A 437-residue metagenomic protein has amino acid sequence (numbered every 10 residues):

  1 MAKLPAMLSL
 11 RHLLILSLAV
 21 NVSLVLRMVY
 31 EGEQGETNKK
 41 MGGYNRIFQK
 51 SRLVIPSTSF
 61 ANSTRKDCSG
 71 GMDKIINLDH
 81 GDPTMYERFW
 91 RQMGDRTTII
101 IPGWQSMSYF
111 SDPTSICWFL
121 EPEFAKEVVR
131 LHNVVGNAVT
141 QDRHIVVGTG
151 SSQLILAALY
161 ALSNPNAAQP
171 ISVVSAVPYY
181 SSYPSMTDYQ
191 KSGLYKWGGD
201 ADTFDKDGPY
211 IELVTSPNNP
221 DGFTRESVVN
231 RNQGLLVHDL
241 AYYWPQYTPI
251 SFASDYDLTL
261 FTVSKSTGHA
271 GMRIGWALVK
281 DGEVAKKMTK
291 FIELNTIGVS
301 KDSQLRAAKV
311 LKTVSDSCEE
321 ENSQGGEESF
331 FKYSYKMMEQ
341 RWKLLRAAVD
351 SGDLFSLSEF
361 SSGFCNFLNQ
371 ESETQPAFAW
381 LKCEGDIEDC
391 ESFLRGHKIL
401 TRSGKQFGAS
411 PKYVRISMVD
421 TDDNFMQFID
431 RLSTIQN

Functional and structural regions predicted by a protein language model:
A2-N437: PLP-dependent class I/II
